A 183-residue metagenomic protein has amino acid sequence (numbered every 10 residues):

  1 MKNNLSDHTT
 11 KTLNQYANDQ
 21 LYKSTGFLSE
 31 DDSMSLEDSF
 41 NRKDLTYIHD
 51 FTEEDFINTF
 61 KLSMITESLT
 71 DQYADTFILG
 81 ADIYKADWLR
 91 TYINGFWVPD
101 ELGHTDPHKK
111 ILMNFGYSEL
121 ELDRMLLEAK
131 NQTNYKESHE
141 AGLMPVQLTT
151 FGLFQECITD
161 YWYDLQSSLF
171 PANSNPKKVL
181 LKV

Functional and structural regions predicted by a protein language model:
M1-V183: Non-heme di-metal
